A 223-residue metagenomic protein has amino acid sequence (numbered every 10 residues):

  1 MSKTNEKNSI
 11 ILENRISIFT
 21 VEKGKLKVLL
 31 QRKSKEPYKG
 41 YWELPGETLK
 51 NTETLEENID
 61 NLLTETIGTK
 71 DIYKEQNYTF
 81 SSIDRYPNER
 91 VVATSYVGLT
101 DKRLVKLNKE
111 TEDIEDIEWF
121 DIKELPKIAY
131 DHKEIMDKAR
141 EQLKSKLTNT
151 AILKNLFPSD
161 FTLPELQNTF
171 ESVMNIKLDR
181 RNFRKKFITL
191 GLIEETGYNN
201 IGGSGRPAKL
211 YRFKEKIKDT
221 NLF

Functional and structural regions predicted by a protein language model:
S2-W42: N-terminal strand-loop-strand
I10-N14, E56-D60, T64-L107, K144-L153 (+1 more regions): Active-site segment of metal-dependent pyrophosphate-handling enzymes, primarily the Nudix hydrolase catalytic core
L12-N14, L26, V92-T94, E115 (+1 more regions): Change "...and in nucleic-acid phosphodiester-cleaving endonucleases..." to "...and in nucleic-acid processing enzymes
K25-T69, S81, T148-N168: Conserved Nudix-box catalytic region and its N-terminal flanking loop in Nudix hydrolases and closely related
N108-Q142, F157-S159, P164, N182-G191: NUDIX/MutT-family hydrolases
D137-N149, F223: Short alpha-helical segments that sit at the start of domains
N168-K177: Short helix-coil junctions and helix-kink-helix linkers
G197-F223: Long, intrinsically disordered, low-complexity Ser/Thr/Pro-rich regulatory/activation regions of nuclear proteins
